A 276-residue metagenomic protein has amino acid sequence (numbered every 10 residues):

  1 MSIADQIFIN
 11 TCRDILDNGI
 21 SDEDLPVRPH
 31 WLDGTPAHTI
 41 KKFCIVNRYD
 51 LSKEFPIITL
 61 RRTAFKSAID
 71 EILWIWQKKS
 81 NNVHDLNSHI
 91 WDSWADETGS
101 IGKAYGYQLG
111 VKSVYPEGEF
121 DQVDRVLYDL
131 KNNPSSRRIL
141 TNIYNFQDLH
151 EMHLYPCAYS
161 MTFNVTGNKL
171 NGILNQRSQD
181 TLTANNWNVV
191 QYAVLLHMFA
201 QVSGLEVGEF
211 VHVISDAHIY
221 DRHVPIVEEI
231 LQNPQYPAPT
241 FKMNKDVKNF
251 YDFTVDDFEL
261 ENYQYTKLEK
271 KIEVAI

Functional and structural regions predicted by a protein language model:
M1-I276: Terminal, non-catalytic protein-protein interaction segments that mediate quaternary/complex assembly
